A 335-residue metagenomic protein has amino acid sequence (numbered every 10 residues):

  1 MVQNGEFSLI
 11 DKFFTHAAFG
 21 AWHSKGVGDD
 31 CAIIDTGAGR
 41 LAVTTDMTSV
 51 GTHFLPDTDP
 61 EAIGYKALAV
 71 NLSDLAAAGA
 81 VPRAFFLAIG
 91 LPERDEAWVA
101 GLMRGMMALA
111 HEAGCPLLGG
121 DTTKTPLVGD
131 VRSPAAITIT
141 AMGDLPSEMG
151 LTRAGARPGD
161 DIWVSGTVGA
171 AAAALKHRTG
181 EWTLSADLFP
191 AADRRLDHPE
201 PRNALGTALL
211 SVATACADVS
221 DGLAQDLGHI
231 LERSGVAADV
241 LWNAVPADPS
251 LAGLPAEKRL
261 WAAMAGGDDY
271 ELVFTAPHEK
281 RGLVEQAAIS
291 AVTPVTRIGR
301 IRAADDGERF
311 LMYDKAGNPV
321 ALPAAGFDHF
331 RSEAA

Functional and structural regions predicted by a protein language model:
M1-H53, D57-D59, L87, L109 (+2 more regions): Extreme N-terminal cap/leader segments of soluble proteins
V2-T15, D59, P92-L118, K124-I137 (+3 more regions): Glycine-/charge-enriched secondary-structure boundary and capping motifs
D35-A38, T48, V81-H177, R300: Glycine-rich anion-binding loops of enzyme active sites
D46-A78: Active-site cofactor/substrate anionic-group-binding motifs, chiefly glycine- and Lys/Arg-rich phosphate-binding loops
T140-T152, P158, D187-A208: Active-site glycine-rich loop that binds ribose-phosphate moieties when present
R157-G166, D197-L223, L227: Internal active-site segments that recognize and position negatively charged phosphoryl groups and nucleotide moieties
A172-F189: Short, compositionally biased
